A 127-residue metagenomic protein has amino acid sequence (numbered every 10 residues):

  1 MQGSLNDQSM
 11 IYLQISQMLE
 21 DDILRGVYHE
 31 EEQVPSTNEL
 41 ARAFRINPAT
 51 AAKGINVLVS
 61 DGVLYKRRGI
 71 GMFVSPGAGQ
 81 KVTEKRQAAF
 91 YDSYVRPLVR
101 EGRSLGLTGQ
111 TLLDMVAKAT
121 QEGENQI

Functional and structural regions predicted by a protein language model:
M1-V34, E39, K85, A89 (+1 more regions): Extreme N-terminal segment that seeds HTH/winged-HTH DNA-binding domains in transcriptional regulators
L5, N56, G71-F73, N125: Compositionally biased, intrinsically disordered low-complexity regions
L13, A49-A51, R68, V99: Hydrophobic alpha-helical segments
V27-Y28, E32, V59-G69, F73-P76: Beta-hairpin "wing" of winged helix-turn-helix
Q33-Y65: N-terminal helix-turn-helix
F44, A78-G79, E122-E124: Short secondary-structure transition/capping segments
A52, Q126-I127: Juxtamembrane/interface motifs at transmembrane-helix termini
I70-A89: Short, charge-rich, low-complexity interaction segments located in flexible loops at or near secondary-structure
